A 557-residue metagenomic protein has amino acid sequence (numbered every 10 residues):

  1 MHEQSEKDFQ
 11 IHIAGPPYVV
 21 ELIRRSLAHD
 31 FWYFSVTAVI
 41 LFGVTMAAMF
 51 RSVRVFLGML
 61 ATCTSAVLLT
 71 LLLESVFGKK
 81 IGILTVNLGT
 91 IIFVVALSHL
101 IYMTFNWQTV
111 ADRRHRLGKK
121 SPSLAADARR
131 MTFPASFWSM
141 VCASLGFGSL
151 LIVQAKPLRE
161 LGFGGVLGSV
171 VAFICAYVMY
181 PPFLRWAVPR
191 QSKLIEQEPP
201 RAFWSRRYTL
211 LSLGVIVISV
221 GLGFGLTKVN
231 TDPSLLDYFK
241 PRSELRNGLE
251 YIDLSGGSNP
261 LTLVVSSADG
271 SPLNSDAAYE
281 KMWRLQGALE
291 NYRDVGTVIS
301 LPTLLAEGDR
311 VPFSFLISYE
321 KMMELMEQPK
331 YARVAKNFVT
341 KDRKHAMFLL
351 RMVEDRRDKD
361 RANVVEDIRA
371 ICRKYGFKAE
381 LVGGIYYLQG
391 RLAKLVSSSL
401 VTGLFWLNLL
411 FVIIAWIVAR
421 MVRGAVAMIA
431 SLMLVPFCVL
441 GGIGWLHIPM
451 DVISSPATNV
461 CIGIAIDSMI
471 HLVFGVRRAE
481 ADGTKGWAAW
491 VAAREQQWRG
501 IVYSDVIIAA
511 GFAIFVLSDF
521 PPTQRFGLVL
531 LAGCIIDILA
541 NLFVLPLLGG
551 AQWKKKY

Functional and structural regions predicted by a protein language model:
M1, A277-L289, R361-I371: Short amphipathic alpha-helices in soluble, non-transmembrane regions that often serve as interface/regulatory elements
M1, E21-R25, G296-V353, R391: Extracytoplasmic
M1-H2, H12, L261-S266, G270-P272 (+2 more regions): A short beta-strand structural signal in non-transmembrane regions
H2-S234, I371-Y557: Membrane-embedded transmembrane helical bundles of large multi-pass transporters/channels
F34, Y238-F239, S271-E280, D355-E366 (+1 more regions): Solvent-exposed, non-transmembrane alpha-helical starts
A66, S121-A125, L167, R242-L249 (+4 more regions): Amphipathic alpha-helical segments in well-structured domains
Y208-L325: Juxtamembrane segments of multi-pass membrane proteins
D253-G256, N337-K341, I417-V418: Replace "in large, NTP-powered and nucleic-acid-processing enzymes" with "in large, NTP-powered factors and other
